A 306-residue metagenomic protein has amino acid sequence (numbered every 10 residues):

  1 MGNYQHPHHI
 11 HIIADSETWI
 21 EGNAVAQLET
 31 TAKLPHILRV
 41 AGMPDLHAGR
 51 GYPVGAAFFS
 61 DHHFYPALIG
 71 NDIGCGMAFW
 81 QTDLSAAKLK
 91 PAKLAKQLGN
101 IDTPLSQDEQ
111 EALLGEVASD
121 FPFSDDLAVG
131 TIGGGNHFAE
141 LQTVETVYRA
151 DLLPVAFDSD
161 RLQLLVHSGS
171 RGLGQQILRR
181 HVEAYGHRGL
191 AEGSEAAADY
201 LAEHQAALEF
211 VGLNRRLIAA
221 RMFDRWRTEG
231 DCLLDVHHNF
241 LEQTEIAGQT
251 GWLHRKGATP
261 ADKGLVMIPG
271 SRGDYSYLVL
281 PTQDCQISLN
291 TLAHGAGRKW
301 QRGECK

Functional and structural regions predicted by a protein language model:
G2-Q27, P35-A41, A48-V54, F58 (+4 more regions): Domain-length cofactor-binding catalytic modules of enzymes
W80-S85, Q205: Short histidine-centered catalytic/ligand-binding loop motif
E109-G115: Long, basic N-terminal domains or extensions that often function in RNA/ssDNA interaction or organelle/cellular
